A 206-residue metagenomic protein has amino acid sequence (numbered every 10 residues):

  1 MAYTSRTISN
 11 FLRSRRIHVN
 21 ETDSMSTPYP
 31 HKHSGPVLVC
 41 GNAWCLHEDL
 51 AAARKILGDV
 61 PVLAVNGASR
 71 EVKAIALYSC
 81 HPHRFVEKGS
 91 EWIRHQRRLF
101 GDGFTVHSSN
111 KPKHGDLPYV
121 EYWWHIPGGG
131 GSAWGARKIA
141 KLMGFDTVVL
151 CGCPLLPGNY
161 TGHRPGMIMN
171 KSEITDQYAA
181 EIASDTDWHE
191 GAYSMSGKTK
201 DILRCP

Functional and structural regions predicted by a protein language model:
A2-P206: Metal-ion/cofactor- or nucleotide/acyl-coenzyme-handling active-site neighborhoods
